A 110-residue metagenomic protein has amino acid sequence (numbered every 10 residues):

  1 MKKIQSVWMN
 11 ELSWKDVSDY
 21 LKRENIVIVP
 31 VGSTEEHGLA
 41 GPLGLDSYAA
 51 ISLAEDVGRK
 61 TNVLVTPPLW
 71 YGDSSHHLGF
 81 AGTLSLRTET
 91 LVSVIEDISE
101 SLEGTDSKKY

Functional and structural regions predicted by a protein language model:
K2-D106: N-terminal catalytic or cofactor-binding beta/alpha core of small enzyme domains
K108-Y110: Short glycine-rich or small-residue beta-strand-to-loop segments that form or flank ligand, phosphate, metal/Fe-S
